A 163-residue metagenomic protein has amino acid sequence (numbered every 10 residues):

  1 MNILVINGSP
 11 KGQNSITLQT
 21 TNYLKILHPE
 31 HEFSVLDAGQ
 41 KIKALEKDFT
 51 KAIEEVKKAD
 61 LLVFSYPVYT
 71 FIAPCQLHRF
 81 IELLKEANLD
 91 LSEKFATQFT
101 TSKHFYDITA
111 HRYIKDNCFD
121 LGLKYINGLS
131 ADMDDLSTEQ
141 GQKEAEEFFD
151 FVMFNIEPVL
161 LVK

Functional and structural regions predicted by a protein language model:
M1, H28, I126-K163: Glycine-rich phosphate/pyrophosphate-binding loop and the adjoining helix
M1-A87, E146, K163: N-terminal beta1-alpha1-beta2 submodule of the flavodoxin-like/Rossmannoid cofactor-binding fold
S9, K58-A59, R112, Y125 (+2 more regions): Generic detector of bulky aromatic hydrophobic side chains
I16, E30, I72-Q76, E93 (+4 more regions): A generic "cationic amphipathic patch" detector
S34-A38, S65-P67, E93-T97, N127-D132 (+1 more regions): Short C-terminal domain-edge/linker segments immediately following a structured domain
Q76-F80, Y113-N117, E144-F151: Alpha-helical scaffold elements adjacent to nucleotide-binding pockets in ATP/GTP-utilizing enzyme cores
A87, N117, L121, N155 (+1 more regions): Phosphate/oxyanion-binding loops and surfaces in catalytic or ligand/nucleic-acid-binding neighborhoods
S92-E144: Short, glycine-/small-residue-rich phosphate/pyrophosphate-handling segment
